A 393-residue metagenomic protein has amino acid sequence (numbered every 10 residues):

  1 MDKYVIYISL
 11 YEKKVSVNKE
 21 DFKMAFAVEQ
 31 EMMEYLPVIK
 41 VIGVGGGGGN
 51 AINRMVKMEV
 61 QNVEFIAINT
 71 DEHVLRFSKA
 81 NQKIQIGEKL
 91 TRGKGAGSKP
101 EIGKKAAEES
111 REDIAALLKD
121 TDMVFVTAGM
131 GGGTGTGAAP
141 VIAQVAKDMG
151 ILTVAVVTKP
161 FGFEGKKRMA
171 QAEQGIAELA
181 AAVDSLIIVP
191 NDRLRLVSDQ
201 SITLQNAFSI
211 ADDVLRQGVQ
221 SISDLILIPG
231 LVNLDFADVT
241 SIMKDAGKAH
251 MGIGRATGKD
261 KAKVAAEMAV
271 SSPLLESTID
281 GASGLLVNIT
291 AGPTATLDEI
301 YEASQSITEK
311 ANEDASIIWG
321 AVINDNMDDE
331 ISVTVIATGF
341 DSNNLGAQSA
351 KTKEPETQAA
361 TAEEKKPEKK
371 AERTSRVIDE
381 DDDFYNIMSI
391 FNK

Functional and structural regions predicted by a protein language model:
D2-K393: Tubulin/FtsZ superfamily GTPase core signature
